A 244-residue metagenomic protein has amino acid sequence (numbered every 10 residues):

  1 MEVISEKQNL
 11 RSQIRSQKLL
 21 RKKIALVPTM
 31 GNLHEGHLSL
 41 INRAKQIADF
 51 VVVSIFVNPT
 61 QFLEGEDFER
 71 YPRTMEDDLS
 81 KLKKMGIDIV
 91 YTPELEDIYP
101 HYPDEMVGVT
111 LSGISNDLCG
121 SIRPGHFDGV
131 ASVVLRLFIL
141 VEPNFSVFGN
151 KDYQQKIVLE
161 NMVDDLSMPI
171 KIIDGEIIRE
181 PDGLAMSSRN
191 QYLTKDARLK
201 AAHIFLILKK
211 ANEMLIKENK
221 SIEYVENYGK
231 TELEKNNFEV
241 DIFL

Functional and structural regions predicted by a protein language model:
E2-F238: Nucleotidyltransferase catalytic core that binds NTPs
E176, F243-L244: Beta-strand->loop->alpha-helix junctions that form or flank phosphate-binding loops in nucleotide-handling enzymes
